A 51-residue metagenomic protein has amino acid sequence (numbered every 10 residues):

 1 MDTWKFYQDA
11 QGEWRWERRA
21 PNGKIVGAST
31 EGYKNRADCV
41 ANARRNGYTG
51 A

Functional and structural regions predicted by a protein language model:
M1-N22, V26-E31, A37-A51: Short N-terminal "domain-start" leader segments that mark the transition from disordered tails or signal peptides into
